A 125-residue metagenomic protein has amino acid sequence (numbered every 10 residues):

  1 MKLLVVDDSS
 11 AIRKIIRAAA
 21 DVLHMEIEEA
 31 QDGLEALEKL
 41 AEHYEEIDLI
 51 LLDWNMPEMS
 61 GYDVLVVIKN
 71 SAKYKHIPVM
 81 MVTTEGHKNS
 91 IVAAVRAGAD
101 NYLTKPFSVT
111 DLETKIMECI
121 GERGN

Functional and structural regions predicted by a protein language model:
K14-V22: Charged docking surfaces used in two-component/phosphorelay signaling
E29-L49: Acidic, metal-coordinating helix/loop segments flanking the phosphotransfer/catalytic sites of two-component signaling
M56: Receiver (REC) domain active-site loop signature in two-component systems and cognate sites in sensor histidine kinases
F107-I116: C-terminal output helix
